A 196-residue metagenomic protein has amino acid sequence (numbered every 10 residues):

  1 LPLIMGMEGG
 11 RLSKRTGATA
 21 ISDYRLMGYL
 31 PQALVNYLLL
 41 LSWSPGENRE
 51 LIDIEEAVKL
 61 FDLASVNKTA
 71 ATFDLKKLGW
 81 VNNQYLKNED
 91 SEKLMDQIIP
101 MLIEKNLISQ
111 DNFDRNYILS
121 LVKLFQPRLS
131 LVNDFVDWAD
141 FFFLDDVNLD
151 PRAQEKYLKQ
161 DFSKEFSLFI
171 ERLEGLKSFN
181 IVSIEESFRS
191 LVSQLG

Functional and structural regions predicted by a protein language model:
L1-G196: Conserved nucleotide- and phosphate/pyrophosphate-binding catalytic cores in adenylate/nucleotidyl-handling enzymes
